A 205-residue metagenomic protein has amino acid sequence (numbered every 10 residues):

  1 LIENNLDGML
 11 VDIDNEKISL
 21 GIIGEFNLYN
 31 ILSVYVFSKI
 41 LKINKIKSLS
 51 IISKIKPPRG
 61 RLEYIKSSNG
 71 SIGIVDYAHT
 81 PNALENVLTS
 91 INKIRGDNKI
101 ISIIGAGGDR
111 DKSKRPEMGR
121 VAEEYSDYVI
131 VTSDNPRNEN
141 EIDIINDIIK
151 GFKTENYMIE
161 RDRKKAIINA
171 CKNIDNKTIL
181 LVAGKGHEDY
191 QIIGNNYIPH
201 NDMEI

Functional and structural regions predicted by a protein language model:
L1-I2, E141: Short, charged, surface-exposed secondary-structure boundary motifs
I2-K17: Acidic-glycine-rich active-site phosphate/pyrophosphate-binding loop
D7, I23-G24, S33-I205: ATP-dependent carboxylate-amine ligase
D12, S19, E63-I65: Residues in well-ordered beta-strands of folded domains
K17-E25: A short glycine/serine-rich beta->alpha loop
